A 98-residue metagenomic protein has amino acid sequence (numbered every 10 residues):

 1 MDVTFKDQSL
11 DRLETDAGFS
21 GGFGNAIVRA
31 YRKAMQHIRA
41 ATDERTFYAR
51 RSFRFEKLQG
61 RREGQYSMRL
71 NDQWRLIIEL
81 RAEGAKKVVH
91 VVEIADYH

Functional and structural regions predicted by a protein language model:
M1-M35: Arg/Lys-rich, positively charged N-terminal/basic patches that mediate binding to nucleic acids
V3, R51, K87: Residues that recognize and position ribonucleotide moieties
F5, Y31, F53, Y66 (+1 more regions): Aromatic side chains
A26, A30-K33, R50-F53, R69: Generic alpha-helix structural propensity
I38: Conserved phosphate-interacting/catalytic interface
T42-Y66: A short, surface-exposed loop/turn module that caps and links secondary-structure elements
Q59, Y66-H98: Enriched for short, Lys/Arg-rich terminal
